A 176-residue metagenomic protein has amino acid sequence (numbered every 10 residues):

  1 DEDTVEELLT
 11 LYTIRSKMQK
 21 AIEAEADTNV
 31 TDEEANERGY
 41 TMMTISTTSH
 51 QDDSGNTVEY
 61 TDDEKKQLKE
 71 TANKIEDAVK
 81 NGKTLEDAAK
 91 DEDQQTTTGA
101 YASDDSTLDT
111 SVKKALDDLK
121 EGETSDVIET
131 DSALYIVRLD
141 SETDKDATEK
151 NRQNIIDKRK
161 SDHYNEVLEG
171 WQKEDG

Functional and structural regions predicted by a protein language model:
D1-K66, T107-G176: PPIase-associated folding chaperone regions across multiple families
E70-S111: Peptidyl-prolyl cis-trans isomerase
